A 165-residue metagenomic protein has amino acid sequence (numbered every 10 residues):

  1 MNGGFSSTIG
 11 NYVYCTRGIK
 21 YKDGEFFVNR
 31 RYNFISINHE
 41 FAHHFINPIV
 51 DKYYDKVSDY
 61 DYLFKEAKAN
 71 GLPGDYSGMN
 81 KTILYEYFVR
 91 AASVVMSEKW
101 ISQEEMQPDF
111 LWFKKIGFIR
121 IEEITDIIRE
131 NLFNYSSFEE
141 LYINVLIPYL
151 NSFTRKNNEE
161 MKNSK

Functional and structural regions predicted by a protein language model:
M1-G3, I35, E40, I119 (+1 more regions): Short secondary-structure boundary segments
M1-Y12: Auxiliary, metal-adjacent structural segments of Zn-dependent hydrolase domains
F5, I19-Y21, A42, V50: Short, flexible loop/turn elements at secondary-structure junctions
G18-I37: Short pre-active-site segment immediately N-terminal to the catalytic Zn-binding motif
R31-K52: Active-site recognition of the HExxH zinc-binding catalytic motif
P48-I119: Post-HExxH zinc-binding segment in Zn-dependent metallohydrolases
A91-K165: Pan-zinc metallopeptidase signature
